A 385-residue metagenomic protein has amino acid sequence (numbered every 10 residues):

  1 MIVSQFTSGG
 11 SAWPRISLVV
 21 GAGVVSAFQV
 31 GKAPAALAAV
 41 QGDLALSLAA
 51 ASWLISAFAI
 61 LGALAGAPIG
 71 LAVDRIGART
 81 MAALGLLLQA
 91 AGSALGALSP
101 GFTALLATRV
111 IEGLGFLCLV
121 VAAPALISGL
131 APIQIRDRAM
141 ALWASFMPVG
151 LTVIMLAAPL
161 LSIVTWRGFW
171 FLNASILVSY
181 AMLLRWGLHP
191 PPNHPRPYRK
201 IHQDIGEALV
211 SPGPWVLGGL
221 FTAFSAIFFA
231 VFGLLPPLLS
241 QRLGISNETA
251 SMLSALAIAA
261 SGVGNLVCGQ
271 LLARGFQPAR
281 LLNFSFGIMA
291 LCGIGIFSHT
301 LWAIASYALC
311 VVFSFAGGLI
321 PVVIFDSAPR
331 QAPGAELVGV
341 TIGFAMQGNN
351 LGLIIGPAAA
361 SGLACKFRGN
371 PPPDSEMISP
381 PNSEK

Functional and structural regions predicted by a protein language model:
P34, G213-I258, G262-N265: Extracytoplasmic gate region of multi-pass secondary transporters
A45, G77, L98-A104, P132 (+2 more regions): Helix-breaking motifs and short loop linkers at transmembrane-helix boundaries and internal kinks in secondary membrane
L64-P100: Conserved MFS/SLC helix-loop-helix module at the cytosolic interface between two early adjacent transmembrane helices
A82, L105, L281-L282: Primarily marks hydrophobic transmembrane alpha-helices of the MFS/SLC 12-helix fold
T108-F146: Cytoplasmic helix-loop-helix junction between adjacent transmembrane helices in 12-TM secondary transporters
I133, L142-L188: Helix-loop-helix hairpin linking two adjacent transmembrane segments in secondary transporters
A279-I324: C-terminal transmembrane helical hairpin of 12-TM major facilitator-type secondary transporters
A335-C365: A late C-terminal transmembrane helix in Major Facilitator Superfamily
